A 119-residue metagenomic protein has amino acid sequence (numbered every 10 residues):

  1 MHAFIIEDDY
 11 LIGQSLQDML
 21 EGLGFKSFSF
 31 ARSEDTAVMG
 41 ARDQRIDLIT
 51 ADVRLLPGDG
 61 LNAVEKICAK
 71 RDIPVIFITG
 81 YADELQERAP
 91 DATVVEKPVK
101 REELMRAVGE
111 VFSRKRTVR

Functional and structural regions predicted by a protein language model:
E7: Conserved acidic carboxylate
Y10-S29: Two-component/phosphorelay signaling modules centered on CheY-like receiver
F30-L48: Acidic, metal-coordinating helix/loop segments flanking the phosphotransfer/catalytic sites of two-component signaling
S33, D59-N62: Acidic catalytic/metal-coordinating carboxylates
D52: Active-site residues of response regulator receiver
L56: The feature encodes the CheY-like receiver
L61-I73: Short amphipathic alpha-helix used as the core "switch/output" element in two-component signaling
I78-T79: Hydrophobic/aromatic residues positioned on beta-strands within the core alpha/beta folds
